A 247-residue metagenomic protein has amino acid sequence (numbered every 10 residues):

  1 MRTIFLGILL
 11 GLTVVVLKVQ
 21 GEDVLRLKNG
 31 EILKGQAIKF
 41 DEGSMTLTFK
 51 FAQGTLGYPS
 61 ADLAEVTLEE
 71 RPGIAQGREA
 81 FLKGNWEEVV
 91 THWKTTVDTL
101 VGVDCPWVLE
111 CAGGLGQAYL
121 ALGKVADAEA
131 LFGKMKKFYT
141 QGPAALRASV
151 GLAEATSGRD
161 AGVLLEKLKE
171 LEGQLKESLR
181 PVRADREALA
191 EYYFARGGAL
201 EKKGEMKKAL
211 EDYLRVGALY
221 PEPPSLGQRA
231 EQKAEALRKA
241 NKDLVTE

Functional and structural regions predicted by a protein language model:
M1-F5: Positively charged n-region of N-terminal signal peptides that target proteins for export
G7-V14: Bacterial N-terminal signal peptides
L17-P143, R147-E187, Y193-A195, A199-P221 (+2 more regions): Compositionally biased alpha-helical segments
G227-R229: Beta-sandwich strand segments
